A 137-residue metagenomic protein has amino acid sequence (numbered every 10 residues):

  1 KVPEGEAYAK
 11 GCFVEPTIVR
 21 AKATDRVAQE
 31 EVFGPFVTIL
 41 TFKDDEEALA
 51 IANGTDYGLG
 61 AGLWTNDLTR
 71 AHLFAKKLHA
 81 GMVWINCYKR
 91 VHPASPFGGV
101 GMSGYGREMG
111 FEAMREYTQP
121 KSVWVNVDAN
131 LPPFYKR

Functional and structural regions predicted by a protein language model:
K1-Y8: Short, solvent-exposed loop/turn elements at beta->coil junctions and helix N-caps that rim active or binding pockets
E6, F13-R137: Conserved C-terminal structural/oligomerization subdomain of aldehyde/semialdehyde dehydrogenase
